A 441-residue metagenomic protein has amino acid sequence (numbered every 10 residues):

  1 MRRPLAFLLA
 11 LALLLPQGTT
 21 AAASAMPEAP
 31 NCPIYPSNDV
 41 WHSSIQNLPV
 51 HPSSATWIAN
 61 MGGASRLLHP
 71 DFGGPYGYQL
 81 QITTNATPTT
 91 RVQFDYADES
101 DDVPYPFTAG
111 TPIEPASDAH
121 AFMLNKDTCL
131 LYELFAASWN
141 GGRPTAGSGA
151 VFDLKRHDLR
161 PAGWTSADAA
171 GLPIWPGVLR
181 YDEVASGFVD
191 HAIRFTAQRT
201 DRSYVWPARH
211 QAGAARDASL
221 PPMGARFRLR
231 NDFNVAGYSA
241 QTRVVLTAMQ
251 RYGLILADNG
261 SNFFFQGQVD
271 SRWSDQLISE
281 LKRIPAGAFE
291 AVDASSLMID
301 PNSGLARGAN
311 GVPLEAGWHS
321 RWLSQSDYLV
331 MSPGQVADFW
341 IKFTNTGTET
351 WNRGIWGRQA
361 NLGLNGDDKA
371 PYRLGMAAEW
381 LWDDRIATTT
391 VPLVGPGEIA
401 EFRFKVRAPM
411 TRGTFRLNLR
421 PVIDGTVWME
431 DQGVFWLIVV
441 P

Functional and structural regions predicted by a protein language model:
F7-Q17: Bacterial N-terminal signal peptides
S24-P313: Short, surface-exposed polybasic-aromatic patches that bind anionic ligands, especially phosphate groups
N310-S332: Low-complexity, acidic Ser/Thr/Pro/Gly-rich terminal tails and inter-domain linkers that flank the onset of structured
P333-W340, G413-L417: Short, solvent-exposed loop/turn segments enriched in Ser/Thr/Gly
T346-W382, R420-I423: Short acidic, flexible loop segments centered on an aromatic residue
T390, R420-V427: Enriched for extracellular/lumenal, surface-exposed ectodomains of secreted and cell-surface proteins
T390-I399, V439-V440: Short proline/glycine- and polar residue-rich coil/turn motifs
K405-G413: Short, surface-exposed loop/turn segments at beta-strand-coil junctions that are enriched for proline with nearby
